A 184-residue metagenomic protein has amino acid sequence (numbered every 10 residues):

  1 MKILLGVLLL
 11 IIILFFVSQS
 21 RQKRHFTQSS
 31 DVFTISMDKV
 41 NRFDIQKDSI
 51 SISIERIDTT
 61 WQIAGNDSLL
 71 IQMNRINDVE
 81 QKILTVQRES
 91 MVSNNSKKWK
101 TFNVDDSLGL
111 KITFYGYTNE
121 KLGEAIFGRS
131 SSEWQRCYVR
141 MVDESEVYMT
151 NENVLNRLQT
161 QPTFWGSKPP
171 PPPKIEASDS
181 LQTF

Functional and structural regions predicted by a protein language model:
M1-F184: Secondary-structure "cap/kink" motif recognition
